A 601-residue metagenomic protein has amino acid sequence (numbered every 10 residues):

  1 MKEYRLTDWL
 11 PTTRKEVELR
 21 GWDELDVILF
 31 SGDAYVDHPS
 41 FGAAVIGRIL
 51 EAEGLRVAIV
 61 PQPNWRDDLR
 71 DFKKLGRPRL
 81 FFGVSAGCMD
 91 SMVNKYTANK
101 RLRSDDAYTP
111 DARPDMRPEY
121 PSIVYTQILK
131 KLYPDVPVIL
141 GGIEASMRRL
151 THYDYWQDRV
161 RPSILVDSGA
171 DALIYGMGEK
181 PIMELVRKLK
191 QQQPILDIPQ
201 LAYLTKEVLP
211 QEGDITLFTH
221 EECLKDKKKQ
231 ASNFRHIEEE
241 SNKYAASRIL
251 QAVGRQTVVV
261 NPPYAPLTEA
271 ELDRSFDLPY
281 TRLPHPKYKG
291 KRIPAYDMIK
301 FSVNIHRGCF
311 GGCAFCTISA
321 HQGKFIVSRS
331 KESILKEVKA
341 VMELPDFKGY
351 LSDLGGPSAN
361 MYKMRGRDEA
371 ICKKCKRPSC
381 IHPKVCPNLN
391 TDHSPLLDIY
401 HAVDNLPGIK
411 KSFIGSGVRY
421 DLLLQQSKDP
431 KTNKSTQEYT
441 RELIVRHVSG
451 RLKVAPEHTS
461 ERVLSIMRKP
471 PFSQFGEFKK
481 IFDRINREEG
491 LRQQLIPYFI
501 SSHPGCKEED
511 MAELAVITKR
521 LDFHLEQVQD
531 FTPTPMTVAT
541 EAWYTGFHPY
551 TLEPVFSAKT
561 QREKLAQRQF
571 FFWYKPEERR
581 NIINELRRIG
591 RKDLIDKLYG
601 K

Functional and structural regions predicted by a protein language model:
K2-E24, A34, K228-S302: N-terminal [4Fe-4S]-dependent radical SAM core
L19, V27-S31, K73, L201 (+7 more regions): Flexible, glycine-rich loop/tail regions that form catalytic "lids" or insertion modules at the edges of active sites
W22, L29, V45, I59-V60 (+3 more regions): Conserved SAM/AdoMet-binding glycine-rich loop
F30-Y35, L50, K289-T317, Y350: N-terminal pre-triad scaffold of radical SAM enzymes
A34, G42, P61-G254, V260-N261 (+1 more regions): Glycine-rich beta-alpha loop elements in corrinoid/cobalamin-binding modules across cobalamin-dependent enzymes
R66-D67, I195-N242, R255, Y264-L267 (+6 more regions): Terminal amphipathic helices with adjacent charged low-complexity linkers/tails
D90-N99, M147-R149, E179-E184, V208-P210 (+6 more regions): Flexible glycine/acidic-rich beta-alpha junction loops that bind and position SAM and/or redox cofactors in anaerobic
D171, S275, C309, C313 (+4 more regions): Conserved, mostly hydrophobic/aromatic
